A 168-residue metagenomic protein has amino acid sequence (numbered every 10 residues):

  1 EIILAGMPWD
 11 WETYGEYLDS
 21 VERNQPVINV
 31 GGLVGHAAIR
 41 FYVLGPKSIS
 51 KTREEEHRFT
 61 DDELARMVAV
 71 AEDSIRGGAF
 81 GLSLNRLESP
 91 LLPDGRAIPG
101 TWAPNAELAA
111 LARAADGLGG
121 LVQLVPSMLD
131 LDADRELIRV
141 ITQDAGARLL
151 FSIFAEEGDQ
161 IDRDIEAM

Functional and structural regions predicted by a protein language model:
E1-G81: Divalent-metal coordination cores built from histidine and acidic residues
R58, G77, L82-M168: Active-site core of metal-dependent hydrolases
